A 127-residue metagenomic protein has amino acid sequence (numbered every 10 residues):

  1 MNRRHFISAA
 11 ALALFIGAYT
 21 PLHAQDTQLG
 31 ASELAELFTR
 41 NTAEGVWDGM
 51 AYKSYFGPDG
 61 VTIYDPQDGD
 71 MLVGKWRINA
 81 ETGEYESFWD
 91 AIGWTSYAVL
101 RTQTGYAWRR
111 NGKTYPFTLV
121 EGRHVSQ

Functional and structural regions predicted by a protein language model:
M1-R4, L22: Intrinsically disordered, low-complexity cationic segments
R3-I7, L12: N-terminal export leaders
A9, Y19-R77, E81-Q127: Lipid interaction determinants
A13-G17: Alpha-helical transmembrane segments
